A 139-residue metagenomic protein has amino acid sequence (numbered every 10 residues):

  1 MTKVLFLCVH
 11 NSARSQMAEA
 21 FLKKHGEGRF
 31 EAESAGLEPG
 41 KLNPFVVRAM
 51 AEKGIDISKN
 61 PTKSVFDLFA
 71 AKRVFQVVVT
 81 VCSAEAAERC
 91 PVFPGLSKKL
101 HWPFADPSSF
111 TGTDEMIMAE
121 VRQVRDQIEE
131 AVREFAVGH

Functional and structural regions predicted by a protein language model:
M1-F69: Conserved active-site segments centered on acidic
N11, M50, V78-V79, I128: Conserved small-residue
G36, C82, P103-A105: Residues at the C-termini of beta-strands that transition into short coil/loop
E38, A71, A105-P107: Short, solvent-exposed coil/turn elements at secondary-structure transition points
P44, K63, R73, E115 (+1 more regions): Generic alpha-helical secondary structure signal
A70-G95: Mid-chain, well-packed structural core segment of small domains
A86-H139: Phosphate-binding/catalytic loops
